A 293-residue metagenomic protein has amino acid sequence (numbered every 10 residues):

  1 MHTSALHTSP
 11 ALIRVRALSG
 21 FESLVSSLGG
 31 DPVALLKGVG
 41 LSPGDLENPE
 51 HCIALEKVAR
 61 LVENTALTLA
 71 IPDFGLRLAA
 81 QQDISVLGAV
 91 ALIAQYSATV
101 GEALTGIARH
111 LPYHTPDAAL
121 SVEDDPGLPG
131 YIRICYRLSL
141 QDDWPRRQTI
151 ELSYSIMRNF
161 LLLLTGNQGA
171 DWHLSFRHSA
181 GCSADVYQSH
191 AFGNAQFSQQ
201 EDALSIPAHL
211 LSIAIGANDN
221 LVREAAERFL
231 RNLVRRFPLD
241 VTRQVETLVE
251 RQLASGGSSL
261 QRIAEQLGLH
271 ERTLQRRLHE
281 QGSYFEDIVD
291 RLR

Functional and structural regions predicted by a protein language model:
M1-Y131: N-terminal low-complexity or simple alpha-helical regulatory segments that function as activation/interaction modules
H2-A17, S23, L111, D124 (+6 more regions): Surface-exposed, interaction-prone regions with an acidic/low-complexity signature
A17, S153, L292-R293: Hydrophobic alpha-helical membrane-association signature
V33-A34, Q148, R243, S258: Short, solvent-exposed positions on alpha-helices
A54, Q82-L210: N-terminal regulatory/effector-sensing and dimerization cores that precede helix-turn-helix DNA-binding domains
V62, Y154-M157, L230, V249: Hydrophobic alpha-helical core bundles mediating ligand binding, dimerization, or RNAP-core interactions
A180-R293: Extended mid-to-C-terminal alpha-helical interaction segments
